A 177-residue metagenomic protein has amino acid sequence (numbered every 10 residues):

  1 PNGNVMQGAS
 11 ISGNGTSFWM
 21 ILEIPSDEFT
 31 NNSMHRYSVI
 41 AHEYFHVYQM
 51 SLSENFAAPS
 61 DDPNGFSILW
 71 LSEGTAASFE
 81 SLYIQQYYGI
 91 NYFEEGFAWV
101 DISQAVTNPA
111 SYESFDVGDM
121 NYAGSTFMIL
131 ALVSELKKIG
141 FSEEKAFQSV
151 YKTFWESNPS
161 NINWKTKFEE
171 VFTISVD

Functional and structural regions predicted by a protein language model:
P1-S60: Juxtacatalytic substrate-recognition/specificity segment
M6, M34-S38, D62-L69, E143-Y151: Glycine-rich, flexible loop segments associated with nucleotide phosphate handling
Q7, Q49, Q85-Q86, Q104 (+1 more regions): Residue-identity detector for glutamine
I11-G13, Q104, E143, V150: Compositionally biased regions
S17, H46, Y83, I139-F147: Loop/turn elements at helix/coil->beta-strand transitions in domains of secreted/extracellular proteins
S38-A41, F45, E73, A77 (+1 more regions): Hydrophobic core segments within long, regular secondary-structure runs in both alpha- and beta-rich folds
A57-M128, S134-F141, T153-D177: Acidic/His/Gly-enriched intrinsically disordered linker/tail segments that often contain short helix/coil "MoRF-like"
